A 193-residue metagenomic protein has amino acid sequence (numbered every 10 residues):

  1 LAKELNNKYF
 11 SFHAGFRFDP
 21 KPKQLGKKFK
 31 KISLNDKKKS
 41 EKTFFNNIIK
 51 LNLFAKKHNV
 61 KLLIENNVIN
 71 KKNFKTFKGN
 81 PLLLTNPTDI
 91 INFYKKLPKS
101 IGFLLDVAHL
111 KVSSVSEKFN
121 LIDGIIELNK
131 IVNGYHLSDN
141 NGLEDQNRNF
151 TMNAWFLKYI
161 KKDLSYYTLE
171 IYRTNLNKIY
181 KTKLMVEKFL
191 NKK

Functional and structural regions predicted by a protein language model:
L1-G102, V112: Active-site acidic/histidine proton-transfer and metal-coordination neighborhood in alpha/beta enzyme cores
L1-N6, N52-N59, F93-K99, I122-V132 (+2 more regions): Acidic (Asp/Glu)-rich catalytic clusters
L5-F18, F54, F103-H109, L143-T151 (+1 more regions): Noncatalytic linker/hinge segments flanking ATPase motor cores
F10-F12, L62-I64, I101-D106, N133-L137 (+1 more regions): Hydrophobic faces of well-ordered beta-strands that scaffold small-molecule active sites in alpha/beta enzyme cores
K21, L63-I69, L110-V115, W155-S165 (+2 more regions): A broadly tuned preference for mixed-charge, low-complexity surface segments
E41, F77-P87, H109-T168, Y172-L176: Gly/Pro-rich active-site loop or hairpin
N46, E117, N191-K192: Generic cytosolic/nucleocytoplasmic N-terminal low-complexity/intrinsically disordered segments
L176-K193: C-terminal helical cap(s) of enzyme catalytic domains, especially alpha/beta-barrels
